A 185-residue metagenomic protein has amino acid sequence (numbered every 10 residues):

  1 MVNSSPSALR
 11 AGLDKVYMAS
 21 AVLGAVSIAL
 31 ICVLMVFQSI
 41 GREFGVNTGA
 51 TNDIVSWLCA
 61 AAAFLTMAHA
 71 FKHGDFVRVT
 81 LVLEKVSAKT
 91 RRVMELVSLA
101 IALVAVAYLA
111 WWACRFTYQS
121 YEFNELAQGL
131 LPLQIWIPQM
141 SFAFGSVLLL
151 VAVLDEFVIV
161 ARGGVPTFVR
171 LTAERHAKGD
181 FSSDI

Functional and structural regions predicted by a protein language model:
M1-I185: Alpha-helical transmembrane segments and membrane-interface helix-loop junctions in multi-pass membrane proteins
